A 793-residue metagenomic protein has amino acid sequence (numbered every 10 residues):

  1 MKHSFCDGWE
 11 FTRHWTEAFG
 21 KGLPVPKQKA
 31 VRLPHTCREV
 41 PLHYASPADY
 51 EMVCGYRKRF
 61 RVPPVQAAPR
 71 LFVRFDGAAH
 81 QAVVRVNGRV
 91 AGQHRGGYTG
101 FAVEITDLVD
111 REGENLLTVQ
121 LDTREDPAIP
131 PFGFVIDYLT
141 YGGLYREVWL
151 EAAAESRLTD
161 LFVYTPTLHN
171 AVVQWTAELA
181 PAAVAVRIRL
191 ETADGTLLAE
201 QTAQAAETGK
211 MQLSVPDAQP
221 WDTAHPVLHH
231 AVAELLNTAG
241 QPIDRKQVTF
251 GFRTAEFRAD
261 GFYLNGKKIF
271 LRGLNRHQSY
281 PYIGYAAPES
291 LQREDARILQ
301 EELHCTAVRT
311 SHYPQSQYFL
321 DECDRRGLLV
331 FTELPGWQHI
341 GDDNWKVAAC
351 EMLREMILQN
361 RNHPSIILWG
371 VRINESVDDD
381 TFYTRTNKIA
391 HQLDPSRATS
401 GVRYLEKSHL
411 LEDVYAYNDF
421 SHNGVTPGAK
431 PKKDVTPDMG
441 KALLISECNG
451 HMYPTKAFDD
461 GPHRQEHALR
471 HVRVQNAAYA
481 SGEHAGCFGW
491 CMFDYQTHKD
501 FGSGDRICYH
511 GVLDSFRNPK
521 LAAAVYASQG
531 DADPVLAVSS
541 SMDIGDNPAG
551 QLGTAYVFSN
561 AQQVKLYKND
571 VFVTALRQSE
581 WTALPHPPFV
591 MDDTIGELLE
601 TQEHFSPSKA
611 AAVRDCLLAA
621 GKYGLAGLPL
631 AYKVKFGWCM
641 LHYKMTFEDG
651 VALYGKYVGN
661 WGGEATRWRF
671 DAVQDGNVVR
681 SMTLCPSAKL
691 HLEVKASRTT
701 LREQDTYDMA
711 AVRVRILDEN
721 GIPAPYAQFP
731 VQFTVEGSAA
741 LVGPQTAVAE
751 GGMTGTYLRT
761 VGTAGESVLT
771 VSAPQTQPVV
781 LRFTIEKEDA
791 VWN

Functional and structural regions predicted by a protein language model:
M1-P41, Q120, A468-N476, R517 (+2 more regions): Accessory carbohydrate-binding/adhesion or oligomerization-edge regions at the termini of glycan-active proteins
H3-W15, P47, E51-L158, A182 (+5 more regions): Accessory beta-strand-rich segments of carbohydrate-active enzymes
C37-V62, Q66-F75, A79-V86, G92-R95 (+8 more regions): Active-site-adjacent substrate/metal-binding segments within catalytic domains of carbohydrate-active enzymes
D110-E114, E178-E256: Extended acidic/polar, glycine-enriched regions that form or flank non-catalytic beta-rich accessory modules
A177, A233-E234, A555-S559, D708-P725 (+1 more regions): Beta-strand-rich structural segments
R297-E301, A307-G553, D570, A575 (+1 more regions): Substrate-binding/catalytic cleft of secreted carbohydrate-active enzymes, primarily glycoside hydrolases
A477-Q704, L717-E719, A724-F729: Carbohydrate-binding surfaces of carbohydrate-active enzymes
L584-T594, G737-G751: Low-complexity "stalk/linker" and mucin-like segments enriched in Ser/Thr/Pro/Ala/Gly
